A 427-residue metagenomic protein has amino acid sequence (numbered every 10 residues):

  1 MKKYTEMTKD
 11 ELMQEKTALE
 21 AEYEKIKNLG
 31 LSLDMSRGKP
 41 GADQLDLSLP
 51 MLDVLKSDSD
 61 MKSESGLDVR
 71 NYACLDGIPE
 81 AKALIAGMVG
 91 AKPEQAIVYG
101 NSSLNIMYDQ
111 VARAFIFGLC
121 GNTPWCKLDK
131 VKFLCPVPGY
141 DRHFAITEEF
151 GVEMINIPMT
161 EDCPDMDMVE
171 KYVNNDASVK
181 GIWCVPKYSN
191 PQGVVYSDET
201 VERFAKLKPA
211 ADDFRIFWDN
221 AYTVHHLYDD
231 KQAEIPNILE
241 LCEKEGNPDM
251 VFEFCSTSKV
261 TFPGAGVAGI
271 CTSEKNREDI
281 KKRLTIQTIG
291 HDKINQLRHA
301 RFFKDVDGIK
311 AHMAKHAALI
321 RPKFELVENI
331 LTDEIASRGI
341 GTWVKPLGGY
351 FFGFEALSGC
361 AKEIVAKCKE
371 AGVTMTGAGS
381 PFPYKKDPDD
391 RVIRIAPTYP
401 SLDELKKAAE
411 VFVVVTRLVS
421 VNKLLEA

Functional and structural regions predicted by a protein language model:
K2-D76, E80-A81, A86-G87, E370-V373: N-terminal "arm"/small-domain region of PLP-dependent enzymes with the aminotransferase-like
G38-A42, S103-L104, G139-D141, D162 (+8 more regions): Short, solvent-exposed loop/turn segments at secondary-structure junctions
L67-D212, T223-G246, A361, V411-V413 (+1 more regions): Conserved core of the PLP fold type I
Y99, E240-R321, E334, V421: Conserved core segment of the aminotransferase class I/II
A314-E328, I340-E355: Conserved glycine-rich beta-strand-loop-beta hairpin in the small C-terminal domain of fold type I
G353-S358, M375-E410, V414-V415: Conserved PLP-binding active-site segment of the aspartate aminotransferase-like
I364-E370, A408-V413: Short amphipathic alpha-helices in soluble, non-transmembrane regions that often serve as interface/regulatory elements
